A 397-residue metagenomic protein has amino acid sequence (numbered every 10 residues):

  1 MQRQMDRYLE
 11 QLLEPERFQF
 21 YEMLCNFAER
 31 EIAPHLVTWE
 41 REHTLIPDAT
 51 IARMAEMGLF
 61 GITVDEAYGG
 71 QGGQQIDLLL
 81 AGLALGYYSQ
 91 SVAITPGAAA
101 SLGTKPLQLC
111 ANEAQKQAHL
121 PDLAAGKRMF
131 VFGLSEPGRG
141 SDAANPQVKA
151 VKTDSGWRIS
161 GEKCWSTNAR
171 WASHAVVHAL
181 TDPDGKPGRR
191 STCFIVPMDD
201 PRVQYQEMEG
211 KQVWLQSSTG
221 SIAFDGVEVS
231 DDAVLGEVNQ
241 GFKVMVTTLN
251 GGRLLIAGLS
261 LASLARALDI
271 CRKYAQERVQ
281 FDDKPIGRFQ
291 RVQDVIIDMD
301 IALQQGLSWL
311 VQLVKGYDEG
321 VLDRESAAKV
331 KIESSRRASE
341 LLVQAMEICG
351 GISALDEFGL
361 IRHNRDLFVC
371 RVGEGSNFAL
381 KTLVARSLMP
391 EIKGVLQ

Functional and structural regions predicted by a protein language model:
M1-Y87, C110-E113, G126, K152 (+3 more regions): Alpha-helical interface subdomain recognition
T44, Q71-G72, V92-A100: Active-site nucleophile and cofactor-binding loops and adjacent substrate-binding regions of central metabolic enzymes
I94-A114, G140-A143: N-terminal glycine-rich flavin-associated loop
G126-L134, H178: A short, Trp-centered hydrophobic/proline-enriched beta-strand micro-motif
G138-S141, W165-N168, D184-G185, K211-S218 (+1 more regions): Short Gly/Pro-enriched turn/cap motifs at secondary-structure boundaries
N145, D199-S230: Flexible, small-/acidic-enriched active-site or ligand-binding loops
S160-Y205: A short core secondary-structure module
G226-V244: Long, acidic (Asp/Glu-rich), low-complexity accessory segments flanking structured domains
